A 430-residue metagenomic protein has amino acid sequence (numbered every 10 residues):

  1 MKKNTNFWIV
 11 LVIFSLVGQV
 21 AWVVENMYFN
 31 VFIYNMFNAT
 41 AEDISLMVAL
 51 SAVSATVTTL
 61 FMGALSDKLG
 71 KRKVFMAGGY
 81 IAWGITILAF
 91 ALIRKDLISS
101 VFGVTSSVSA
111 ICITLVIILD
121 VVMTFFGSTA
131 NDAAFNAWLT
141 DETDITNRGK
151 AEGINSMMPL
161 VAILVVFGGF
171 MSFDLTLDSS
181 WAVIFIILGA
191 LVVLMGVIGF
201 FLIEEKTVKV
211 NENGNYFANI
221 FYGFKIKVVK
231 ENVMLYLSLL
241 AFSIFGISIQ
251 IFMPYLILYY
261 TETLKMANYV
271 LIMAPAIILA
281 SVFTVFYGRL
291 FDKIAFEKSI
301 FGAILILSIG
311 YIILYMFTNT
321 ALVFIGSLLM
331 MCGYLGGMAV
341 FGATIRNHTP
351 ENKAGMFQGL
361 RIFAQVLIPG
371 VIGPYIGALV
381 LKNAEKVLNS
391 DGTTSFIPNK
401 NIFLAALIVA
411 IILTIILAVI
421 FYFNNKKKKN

Functional and structural regions predicted by a protein language model:
M1-A52, M234-L264, V270: Helix-loop boundary and gating motifs at the non-cytosolic
M1-T5, K206-L240: Juxtamembrane intracellular "pre-TM" segments in multi-pass secondary transporters
L16, T86, S100-A130, L322-G337: Hydrophobic core of transmembrane alpha-helices in multi-pass small-molecule transporters, especially MFS/SLC-type
T56, G149-M171, I362-P374: Glycine-rich segments within core transmembrane alpha-helices of 12-TM secondary carriers
V57-K71, F283-F296, L381: Helix-to-loop junctions at the C-terminal end of transmembrane segments in multipass secondary transporters
R72, S107, D174-A190, L381-I411: A membrane-interface helix-boundary motif in multi-pass transporters
V74-A89, K298-I313: Structural signature of the two symmetry-related core transmembrane helices
F90-L97, V193-I203, N399-N430: Multi-pass alpha-helical transporter architecture, strongest for 12-TM Major Facilitator/SLC carriers used
